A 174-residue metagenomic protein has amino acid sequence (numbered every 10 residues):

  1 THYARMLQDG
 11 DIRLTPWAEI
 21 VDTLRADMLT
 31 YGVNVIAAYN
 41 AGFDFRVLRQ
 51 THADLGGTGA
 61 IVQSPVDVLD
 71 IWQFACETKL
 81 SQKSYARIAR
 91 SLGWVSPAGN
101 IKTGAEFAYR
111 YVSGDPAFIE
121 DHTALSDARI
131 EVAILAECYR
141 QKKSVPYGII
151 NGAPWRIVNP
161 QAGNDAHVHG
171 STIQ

Functional and structural regions predicted by a protein language model:
T1-Q8, I71-R129: Active-site-proximal helix-loop-helix substrate-binding element of RNase H-like nuclease domains
T1-T51: Conserved non-catalytic scaffold segment of RNase H-like nuclease domains
T23, V47, G104, A108 (+2 more regions): Amphipathic alpha-helical segments that form well-ordered structural scaffolds and often line/cohere around active
G32-A38, G59, P116-H122: Short helix-to-loop capping/linker segments positioned immediately adjacent to catalytic or ligand/cofactor-binding
F43-L69: Substrate-recognition/cap helix-loop segment adjacent to the acidic, metal-dependent catalytic center of Asp-based
H52-A53, C76-L80, S113, A136-K143: Hydrophobic/aromatic-lined pockets within catalytic cores
P65-V68, A75, Q161-G163: Short, charged/polar N-terminal "headpieces" of proteins
S91-N100, Y111, L125-Q174: Acidic two-metal-ion nuclease catalytic site recognized across multiple nuclease folds, prominently DnaQ/RNase D-T
